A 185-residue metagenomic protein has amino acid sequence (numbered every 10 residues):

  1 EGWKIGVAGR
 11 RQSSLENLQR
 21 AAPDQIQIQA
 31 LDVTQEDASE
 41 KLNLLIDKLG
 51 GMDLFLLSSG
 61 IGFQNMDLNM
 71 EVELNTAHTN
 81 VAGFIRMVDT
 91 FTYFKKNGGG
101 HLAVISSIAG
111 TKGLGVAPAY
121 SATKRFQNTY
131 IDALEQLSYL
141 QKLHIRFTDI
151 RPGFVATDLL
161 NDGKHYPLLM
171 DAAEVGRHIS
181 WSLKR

Functional and structural regions predicted by a protein language model:
E1-G6: Canonical Rossmann dinucleotide-binding motif of NAD(H)/NADP(H)-dependent dehydrogenases/reductases, specifically
A22-D37: Rossmann-fold cofactor-recognition segment
L56-Q64: Conserved NAD(P)H cofactor-binding loop of Rossmann-fold oxidoreductase domains
N65-H78: Short alpha-helical oligomerization interface
V88, T123-K124: Active-site helix of classical SDR
S107: Residue(s) in the substrate-gating loop at a strand-loop-helix junction that position the organic substrate next
D149, K164-R185: C-terminal helical subdomain
